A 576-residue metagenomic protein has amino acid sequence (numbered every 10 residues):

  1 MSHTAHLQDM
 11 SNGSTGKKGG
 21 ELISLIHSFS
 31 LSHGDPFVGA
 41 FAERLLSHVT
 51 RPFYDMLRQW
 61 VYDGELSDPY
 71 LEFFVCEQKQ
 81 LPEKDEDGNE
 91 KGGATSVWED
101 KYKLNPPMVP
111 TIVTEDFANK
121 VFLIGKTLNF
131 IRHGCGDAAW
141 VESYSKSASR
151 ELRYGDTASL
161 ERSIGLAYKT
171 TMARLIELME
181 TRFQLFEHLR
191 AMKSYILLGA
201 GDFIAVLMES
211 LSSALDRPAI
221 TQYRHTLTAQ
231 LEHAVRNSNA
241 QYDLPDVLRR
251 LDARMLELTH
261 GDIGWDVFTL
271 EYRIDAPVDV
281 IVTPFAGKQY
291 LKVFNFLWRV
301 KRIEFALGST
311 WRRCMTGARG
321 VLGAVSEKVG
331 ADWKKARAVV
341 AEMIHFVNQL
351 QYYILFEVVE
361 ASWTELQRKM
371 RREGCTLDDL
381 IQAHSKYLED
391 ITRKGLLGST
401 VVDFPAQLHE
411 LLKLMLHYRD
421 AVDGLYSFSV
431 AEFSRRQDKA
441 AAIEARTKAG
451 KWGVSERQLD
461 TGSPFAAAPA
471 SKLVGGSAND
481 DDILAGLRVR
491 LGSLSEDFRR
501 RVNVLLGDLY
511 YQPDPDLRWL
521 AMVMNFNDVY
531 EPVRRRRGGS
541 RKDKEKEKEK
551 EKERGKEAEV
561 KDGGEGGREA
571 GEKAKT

Functional and structural regions predicted by a protein language model:
M1-T576: Extended, charged interaction scaffolds in large complex subunits
